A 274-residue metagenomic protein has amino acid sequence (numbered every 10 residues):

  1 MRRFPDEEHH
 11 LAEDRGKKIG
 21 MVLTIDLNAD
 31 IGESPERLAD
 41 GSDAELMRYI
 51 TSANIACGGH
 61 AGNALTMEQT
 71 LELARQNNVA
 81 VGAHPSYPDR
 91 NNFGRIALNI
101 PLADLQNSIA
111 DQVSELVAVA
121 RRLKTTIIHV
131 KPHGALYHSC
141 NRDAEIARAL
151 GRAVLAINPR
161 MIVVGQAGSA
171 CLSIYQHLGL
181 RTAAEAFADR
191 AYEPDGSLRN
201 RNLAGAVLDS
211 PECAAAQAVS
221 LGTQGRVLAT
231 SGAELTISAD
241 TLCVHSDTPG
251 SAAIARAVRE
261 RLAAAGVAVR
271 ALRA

Functional and structural regions predicted by a protein language model:
D30, H84, V130, V244: Conserved, mostly hydrophobic/aromatic
P35-E68: A short alpha/beta connector and helix-capping loop motif
A39-D40, G62-L73, N141-E145, G168-Y175: Active-site-adjacent beta->alpha loops and helix N-cap segments on the catalytic face of soluble alpha/beta enzymes
E45-R48, T70-G82, R121: Acidic (Asp/Glu)-rich catalytic clusters
I55-H60, S139, R160-A167: Catalytic beta/alpha-barrel core
R90-L123: Glycine/small-residue-rich loop that forms an oxyanion/phosphate-binding "nest" at active or ligand-binding sites
M161, A253-A274: C-terminal domain-boundary segment and adjacent tail
A170, I174, L178-R226: Active-site rim beta-loop-alpha module in soluble metabolic enzymes
